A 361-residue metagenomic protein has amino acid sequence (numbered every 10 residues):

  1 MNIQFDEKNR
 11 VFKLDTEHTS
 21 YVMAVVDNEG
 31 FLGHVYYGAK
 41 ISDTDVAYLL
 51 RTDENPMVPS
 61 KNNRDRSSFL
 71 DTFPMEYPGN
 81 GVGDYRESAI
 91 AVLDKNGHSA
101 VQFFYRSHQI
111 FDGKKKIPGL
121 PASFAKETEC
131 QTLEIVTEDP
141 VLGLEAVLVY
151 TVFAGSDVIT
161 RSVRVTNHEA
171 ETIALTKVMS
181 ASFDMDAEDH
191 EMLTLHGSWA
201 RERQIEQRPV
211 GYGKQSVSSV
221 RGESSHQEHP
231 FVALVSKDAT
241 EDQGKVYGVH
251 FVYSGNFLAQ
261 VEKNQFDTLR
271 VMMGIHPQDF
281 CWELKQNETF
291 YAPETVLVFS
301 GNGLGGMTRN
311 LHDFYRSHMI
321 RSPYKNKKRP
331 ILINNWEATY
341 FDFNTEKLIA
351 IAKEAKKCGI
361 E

Functional and structural regions predicted by a protein language model:
M1-F12, D267-K285: Short acidic, Pro/Gly- and aromatic-enriched capping/linker segments at domain boundaries
F5, R10-K13, Y21, L32-E262 (+1 more regions): Polysaccharide-binding surfaces and accessory modules of carbohydrate-active proteins
H18, V163, N287-E288, I333 (+1 more regions): Conserved, mostly hydrophobic/aromatic
A91-L93, H98-Y105, W282-G301: Short Pro-Gly-centered flexible turn/kink motifs
V178, S254, V296, I333-A338: Active-site beta-loop-alpha junctions enriched in small/polar residues
V261-N264, I275, E283, N302-L304: Conserved mixed alpha/beta catalytic, RNA-binding, or beta-rich assembly cores of soluble enzyme, regulatory
V298-N310: Short, Lys/Arg- and Gly-enriched loop/turn segments at beta-strand edges
N310-E361: An acidic-aromatic substrate-binding cleft motif
